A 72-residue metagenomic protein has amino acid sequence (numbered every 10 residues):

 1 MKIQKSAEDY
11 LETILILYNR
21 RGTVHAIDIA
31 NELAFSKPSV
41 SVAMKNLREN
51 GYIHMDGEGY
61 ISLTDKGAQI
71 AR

Functional and structural regions predicted by a protein language model:
M1-Q4, G57, A71: A generic helix-loop boundary/linker signal
K2-F35: N-terminal helix-turn-helix DNA-binding core of bacterial DNA-binding proteins
P38: Key DNA-contact positions within bacterial/archaeal DNA-binding proteins
M44-K45: Short, hydrophobic-biased segments on the C-terminal half of alpha helices that form "recognition helices"
R48-E58: A short, conserved structural fragment
G59-R72: Basic, amphipathic "hinge/linker" alpha-helix immediately C-terminal to the N-terminal HTH DNA-binding motif
